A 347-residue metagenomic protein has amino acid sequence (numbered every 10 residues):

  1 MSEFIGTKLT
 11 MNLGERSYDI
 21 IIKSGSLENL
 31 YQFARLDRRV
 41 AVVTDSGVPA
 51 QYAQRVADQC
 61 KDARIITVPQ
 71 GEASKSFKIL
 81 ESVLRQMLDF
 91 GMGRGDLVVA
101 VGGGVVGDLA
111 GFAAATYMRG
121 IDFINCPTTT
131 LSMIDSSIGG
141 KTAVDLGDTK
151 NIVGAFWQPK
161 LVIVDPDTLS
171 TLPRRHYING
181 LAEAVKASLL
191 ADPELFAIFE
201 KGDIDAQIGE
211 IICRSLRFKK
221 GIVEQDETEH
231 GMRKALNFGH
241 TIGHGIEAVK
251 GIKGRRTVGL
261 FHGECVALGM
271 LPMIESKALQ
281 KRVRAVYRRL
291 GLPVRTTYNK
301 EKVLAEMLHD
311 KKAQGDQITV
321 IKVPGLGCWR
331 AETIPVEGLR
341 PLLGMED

Functional and structural regions predicted by a protein language model:
S2-L97: ATP/NTP phosphate-donor binding region
I5, S17, A182-A184, L279-D347: C-terminal charged capping/lid subdomain of soluble metabolic enzymes
N12, G91-G93, T116-Y117, D145-L146 (+3 more regions): Solvent-exposed alpha-helices and their adjacent loops that cap or buttress functional pockets in soluble metabolic
K23, V42, P127, D165 (+3 more regions): Residue-level signal for inorganic ion chemistry
D89, Q158-V162, D167-R174, A182-E194 (+7 more regions): Generic secondary-structure signature for well-ordered alpha-helical cores
V105-F112, M133-I134, H244-G245: Short glycine/serine/threonine-rich phosphate/pyrophosphate-binding segments that cradle anionic phosphate groups
F112-G202, P324-G325: A glycine/threonine-rich phosphate-anchoring loop and its flanking beta-alpha core in nucleotide/phosphate-binding
I198-K302: Active-site segments that bind and position negatively charged phosphate/pyrophosphate groups
